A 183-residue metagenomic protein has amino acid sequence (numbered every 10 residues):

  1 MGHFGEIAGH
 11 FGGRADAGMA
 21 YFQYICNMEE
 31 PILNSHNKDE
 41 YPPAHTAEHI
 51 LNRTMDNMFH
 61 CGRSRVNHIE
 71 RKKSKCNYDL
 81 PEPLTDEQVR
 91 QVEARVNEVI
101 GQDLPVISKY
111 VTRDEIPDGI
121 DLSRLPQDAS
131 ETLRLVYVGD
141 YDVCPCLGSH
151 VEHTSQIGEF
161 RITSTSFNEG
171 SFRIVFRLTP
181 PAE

Functional and structural regions predicted by a protein language model:
M1-G2, M28: Accessible peptide chain termini
G2-D16: Small-residue-biased low-complexity repeat regions
G9-G12, Y21-E183: Active-/binding-site microenvironments in catalytic and ligand-binding cores
